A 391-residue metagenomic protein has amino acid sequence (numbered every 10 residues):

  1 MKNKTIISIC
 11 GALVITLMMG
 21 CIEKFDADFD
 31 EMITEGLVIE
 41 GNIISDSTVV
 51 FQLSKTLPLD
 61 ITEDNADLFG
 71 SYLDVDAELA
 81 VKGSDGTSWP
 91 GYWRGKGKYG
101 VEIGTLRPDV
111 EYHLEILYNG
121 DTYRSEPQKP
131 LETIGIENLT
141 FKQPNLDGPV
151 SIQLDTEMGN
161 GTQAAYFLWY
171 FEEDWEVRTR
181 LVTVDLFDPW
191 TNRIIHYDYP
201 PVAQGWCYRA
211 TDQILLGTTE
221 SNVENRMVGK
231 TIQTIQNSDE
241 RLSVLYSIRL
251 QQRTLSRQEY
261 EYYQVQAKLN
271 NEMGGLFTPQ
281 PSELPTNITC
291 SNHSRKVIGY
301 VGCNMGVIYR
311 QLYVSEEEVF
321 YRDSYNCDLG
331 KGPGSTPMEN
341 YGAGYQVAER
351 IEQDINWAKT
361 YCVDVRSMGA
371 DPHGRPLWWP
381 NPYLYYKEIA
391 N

Functional and structural regions predicted by a protein language model:
M1-C10: Bacterial N-terminal signal peptides that target proteins for export
L17-G20: C-terminal motif of bacterial Sec signal peptides marking the signal peptidase cleavage site
I22-N391: A sequence/structural signal for flexible, mid-protein segments enriched in small/helix-disrupting residues
